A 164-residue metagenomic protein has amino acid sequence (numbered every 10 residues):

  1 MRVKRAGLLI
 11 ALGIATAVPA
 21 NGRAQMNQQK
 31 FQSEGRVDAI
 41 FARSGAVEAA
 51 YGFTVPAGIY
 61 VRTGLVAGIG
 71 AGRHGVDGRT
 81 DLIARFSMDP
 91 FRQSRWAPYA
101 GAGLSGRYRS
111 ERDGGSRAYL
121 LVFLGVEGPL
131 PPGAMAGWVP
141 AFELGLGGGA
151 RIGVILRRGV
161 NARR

Functional and structural regions predicted by a protein language model:
M1-V3: N-terminal secretory signal peptides that target proteins for export/translocation
A6, A67, A100-A102, L144-G147: Short glycine-rich loop/turn motifs that provide flexible caps or phosphate-binding loops at active sites
G7-A17: Bacterial N-terminal signal peptides
P19-A71, G75-D77, A84, G153-R164: Short glycine/proline- and aromatic-enriched beta-strand/turn motifs that initiate or cap beta-hairpins
R43-G45, P90-R92, Y108, L130 (+2 more regions): Residues that cap or initiate secondary-structure elements
A50-A134: Gram-negative (and chloroplast) outer-membrane scaffold detector with strong preference for beta-barrel transmembrane
Y119-R164: Predominantly the C-terminal beta-signal and adjacent terminal strand-loop region of outer-membrane beta-barrel
